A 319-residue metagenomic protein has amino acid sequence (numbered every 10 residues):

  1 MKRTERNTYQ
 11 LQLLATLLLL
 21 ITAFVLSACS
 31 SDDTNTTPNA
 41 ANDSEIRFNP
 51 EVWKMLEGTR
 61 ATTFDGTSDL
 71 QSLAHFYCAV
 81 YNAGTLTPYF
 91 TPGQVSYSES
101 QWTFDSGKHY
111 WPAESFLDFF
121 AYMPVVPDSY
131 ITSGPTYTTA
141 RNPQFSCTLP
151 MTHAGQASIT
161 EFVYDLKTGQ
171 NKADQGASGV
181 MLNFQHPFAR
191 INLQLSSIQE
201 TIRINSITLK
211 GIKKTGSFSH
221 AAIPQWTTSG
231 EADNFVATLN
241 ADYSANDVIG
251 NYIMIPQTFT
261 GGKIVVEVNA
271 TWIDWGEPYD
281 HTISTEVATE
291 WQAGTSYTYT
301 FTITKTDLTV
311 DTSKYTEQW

Functional and structural regions predicted by a protein language model:
K2-T4, Q12, F24-W319: Sec-type signal peptide cleavage vicinity
Y9-I21: Sec-dependent N-terminal signal peptides
